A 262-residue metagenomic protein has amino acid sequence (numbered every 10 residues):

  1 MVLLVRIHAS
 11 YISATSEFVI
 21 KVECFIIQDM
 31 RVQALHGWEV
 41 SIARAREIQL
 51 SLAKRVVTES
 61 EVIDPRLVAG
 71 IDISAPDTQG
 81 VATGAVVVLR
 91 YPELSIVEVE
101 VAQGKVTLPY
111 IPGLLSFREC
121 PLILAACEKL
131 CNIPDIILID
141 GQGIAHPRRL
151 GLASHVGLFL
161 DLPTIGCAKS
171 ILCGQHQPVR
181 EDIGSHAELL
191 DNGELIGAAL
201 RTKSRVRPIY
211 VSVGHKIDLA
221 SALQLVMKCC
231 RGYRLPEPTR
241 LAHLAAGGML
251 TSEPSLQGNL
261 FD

Functional and structural regions predicted by a protein language model:
A9-I12, V19: Short hydrophobic alpha-helical segments enriched in small aliphatic residues
D29-D64: N-terminal accessory regions of nucleic-acid-interacting proteins
G37, L52, I183-L260: C-terminal binding/interaction regions
R66-P76: Two-metal-ion RNase H-like nuclease active-site motif
T78-I133: A glycine-rich, hydrophobic loop/mini-helix early in the fold
I123-H155, L160-L162: Catalytic-site beta-strand/loop segments enriched in glycine and acidic/polar residues
H146-I196: A contiguous pocket-lining binding segment that forms or flanks enzyme active sites
